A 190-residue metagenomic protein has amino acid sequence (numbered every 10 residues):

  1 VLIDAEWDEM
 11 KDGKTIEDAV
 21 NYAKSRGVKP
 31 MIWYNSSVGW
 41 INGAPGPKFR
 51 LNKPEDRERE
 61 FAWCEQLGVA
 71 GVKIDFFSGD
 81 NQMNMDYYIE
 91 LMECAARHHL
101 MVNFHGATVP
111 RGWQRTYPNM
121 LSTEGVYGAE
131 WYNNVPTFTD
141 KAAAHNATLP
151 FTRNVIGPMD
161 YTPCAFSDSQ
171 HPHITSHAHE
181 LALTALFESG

Functional and structural regions predicted by a protein language model:
L2-S176: Aromatic- and carboxylate-enriched substrate-binding clefts and catalytic-loop regions of carbohydrate-active enzymes
S169-G190: Glycine-rich, aromatic-lined ligand/substrate-binding cores of catalytic and carbohydrate-binding domains
